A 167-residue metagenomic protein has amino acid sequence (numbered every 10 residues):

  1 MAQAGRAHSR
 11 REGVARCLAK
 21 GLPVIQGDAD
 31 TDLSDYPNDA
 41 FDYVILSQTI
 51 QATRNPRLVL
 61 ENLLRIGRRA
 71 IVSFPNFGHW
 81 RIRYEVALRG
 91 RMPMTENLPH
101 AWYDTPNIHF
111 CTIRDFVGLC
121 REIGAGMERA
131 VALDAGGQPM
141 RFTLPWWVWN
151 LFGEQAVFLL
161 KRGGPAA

Functional and structural regions predicted by a protein language model:
M1-L33: Class I SAM-dependent methyltransferase SAM/SAH-binding core
A2, G67-R68: A short helix->loop->beta-strand "cap" motif at the edges of active sites that frequently abuts
L22-I25, D42-I45, A87-R91, W146: Short, hinge-like loop/turn segments at secondary-structure boundaries
T31, Q51, H79: Active-site micro-motifs of SAM-dependent methyltransferase domains
T31-N38, R54: Short conserved loop adjoining the S-adenosyl-L-methionine
D39-A40, I66: Alpha-helix C-terminal capping/helix-to-coil transition sites in glycosyltransferase folds
D42-P56, F74: A short SAM/SAH-binding and catalytic strip from SAM-dependent methyltransferases
R57-N62, R69-A166: S-adenosyl-L-methionine-dependent methyltransferase catalytic module, highlighting the catalytic core
